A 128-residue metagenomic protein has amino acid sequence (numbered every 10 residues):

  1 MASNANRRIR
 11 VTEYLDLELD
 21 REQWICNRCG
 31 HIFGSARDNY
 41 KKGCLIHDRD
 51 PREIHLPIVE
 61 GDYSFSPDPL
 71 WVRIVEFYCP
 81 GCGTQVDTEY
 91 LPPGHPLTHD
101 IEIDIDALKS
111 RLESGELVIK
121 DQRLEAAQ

Functional and structural regions predicted by a protein language model:
M1-E13, N27, H31-D68, L91-P93 (+1 more regions): Short recognition patches in nucleic-acid-associated and regulatory proteins
M1-L17, P93-Q128: Short, intrinsically disordered terminal segments enriched in charged and Pro/Gly residues
I9-V11, I58-V59, V72-V75, V86 (+1 more regions): Extended aliphatic helical segments
L19-E22, V72-V75, I101: Short metal-coordination and nucleic-acid-contact micro-motifs, chiefly zinc-binding Cys/His arrays
Q23-N27, H31-A36, I74-F77, V86: Short, structured motif recognition centered on aromatic/hydrophobic residues
D68-V72, F77-P80: Mid-chain, well-packed structural core segment of small domains
P80-T88, L124-Q128: Short flanking/linker segments adjacent to small metal-binding domains or redox-active Cys/His motifs
